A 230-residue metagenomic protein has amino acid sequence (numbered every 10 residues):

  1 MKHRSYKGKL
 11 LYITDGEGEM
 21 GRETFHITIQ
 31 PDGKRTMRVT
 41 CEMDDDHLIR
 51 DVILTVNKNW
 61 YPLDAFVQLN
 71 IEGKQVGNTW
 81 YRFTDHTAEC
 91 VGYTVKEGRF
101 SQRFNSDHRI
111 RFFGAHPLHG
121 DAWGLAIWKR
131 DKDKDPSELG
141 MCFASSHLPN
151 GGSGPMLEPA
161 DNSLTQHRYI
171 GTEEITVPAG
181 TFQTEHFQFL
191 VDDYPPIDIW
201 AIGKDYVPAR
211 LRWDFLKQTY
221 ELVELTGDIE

Functional and structural regions predicted by a protein language model:
M1-T94, F143-E230: Acidic, serine/threonine-rich low-complexity disordered tracts
H86-N150: Surface-exposed beta-loop interaction hotspot
